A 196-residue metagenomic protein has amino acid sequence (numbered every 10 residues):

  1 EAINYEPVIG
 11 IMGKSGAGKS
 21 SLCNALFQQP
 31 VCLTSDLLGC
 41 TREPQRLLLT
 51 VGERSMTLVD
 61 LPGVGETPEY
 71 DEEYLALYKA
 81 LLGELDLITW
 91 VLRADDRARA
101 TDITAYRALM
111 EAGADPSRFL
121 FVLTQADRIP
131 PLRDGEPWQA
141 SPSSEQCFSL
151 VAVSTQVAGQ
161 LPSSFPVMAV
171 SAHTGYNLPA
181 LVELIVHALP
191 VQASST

Functional and structural regions predicted by a protein language model:
E1-L61, G65: Conserved G1/Walker A P-loop phosphate-binding module
C40, Y70-D71, R99-D102, L150: A conditional alpha-helix N-cap/helix-loop micro-motif detector
R54-T57, D86-L87, S117-F119: Loop/turn-to-beta-strand initiation segments
G63-D71, P142-E145: Flexible beta-alpha connector loops of hexameric P-loop NTPases
E66, G83-A105, L120, A126-P131: Conserved Switch II/interswitch segment of TRAFAC-class P-loop GTPases
D71-D96, A108-D115: Inter-motif core of Ras-like GTPase G domains
A114-F119, F165: A short helix->loop->beta-strand "cap" motif at the edges of active sites that frequently abuts
D127-S195: Canonical P-loop GTPase G-domain recognition
